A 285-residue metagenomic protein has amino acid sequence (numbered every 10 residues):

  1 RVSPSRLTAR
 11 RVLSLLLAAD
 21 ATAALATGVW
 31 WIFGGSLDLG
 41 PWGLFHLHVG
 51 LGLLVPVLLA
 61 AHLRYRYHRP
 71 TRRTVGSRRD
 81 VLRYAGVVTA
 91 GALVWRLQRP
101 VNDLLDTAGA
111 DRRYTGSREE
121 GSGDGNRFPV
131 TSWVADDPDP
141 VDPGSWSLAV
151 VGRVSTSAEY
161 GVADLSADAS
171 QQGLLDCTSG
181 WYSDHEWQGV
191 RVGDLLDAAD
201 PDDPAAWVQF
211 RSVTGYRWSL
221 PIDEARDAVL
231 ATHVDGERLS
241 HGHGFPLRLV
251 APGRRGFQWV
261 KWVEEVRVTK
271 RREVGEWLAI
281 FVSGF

Functional and structural regions predicted by a protein language model:
R1-F128: Membrane-embedded alpha-helical bundles that constitute the cytochrome b-like, heme-associated redox core of multi-pass
S5, A9, F33, P100-F285: Structured, non-membrane catalytic/scaffold regions adjacent to prosthetic-group chemistry
